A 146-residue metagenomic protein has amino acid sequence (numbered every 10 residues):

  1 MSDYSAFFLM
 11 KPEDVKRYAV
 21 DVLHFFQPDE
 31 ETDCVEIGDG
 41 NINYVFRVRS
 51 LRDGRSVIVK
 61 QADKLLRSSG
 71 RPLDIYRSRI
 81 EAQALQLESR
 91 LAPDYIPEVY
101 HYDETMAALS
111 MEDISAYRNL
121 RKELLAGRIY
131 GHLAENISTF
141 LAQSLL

Functional and structural regions predicted by a protein language model:
M1-V35: Juxta-kinase regulatory segment immediately upstream of eukaryotic protein kinase catalytic domains
F7, D29-G54: ATP-binding glycine-rich phosphate-binding loop
V15, N41-Y44, E81: Short N-terminal amphipathic alpha-helix/helix-capping patch enriched in small hydrophobics with frequent Ser/Thr
I37, R47-L146: ATP-binding pocket architecture of kinase catalytic cores
